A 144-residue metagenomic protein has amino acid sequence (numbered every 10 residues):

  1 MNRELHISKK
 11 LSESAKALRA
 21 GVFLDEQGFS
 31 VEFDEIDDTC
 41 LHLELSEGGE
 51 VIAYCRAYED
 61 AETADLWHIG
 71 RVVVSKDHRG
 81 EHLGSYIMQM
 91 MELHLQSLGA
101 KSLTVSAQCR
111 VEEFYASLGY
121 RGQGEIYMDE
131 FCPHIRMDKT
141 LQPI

Functional and structural regions predicted by a protein language model:
M1-V51: Short amphipathic alpha-helix that is part of the acyltransferase structural core
F33-D38, A61, M128-D129: A short beta-turn/loop motif at secondary-structure boundaries
E44, E50-D60, L66-V73: Conserved beta-strand in the GNAT
E59-I69, R79, L98-G99, D129-H134: A conserved beta-turn-beta hairpin within the catalytic core of GNAT-like acetyltransferases that forms part
V74, G80-L93: Conserved acetyl-CoA-binding loop-helix of GNAT-fold acetyltransferases
M88, L95-Q108: Conserved GNAT acetyl-CoA-binding A-motif
S106, A116, R121-R136: Conserved catalytic-core motifs of GNAT/GCN5-like acyltransferases
